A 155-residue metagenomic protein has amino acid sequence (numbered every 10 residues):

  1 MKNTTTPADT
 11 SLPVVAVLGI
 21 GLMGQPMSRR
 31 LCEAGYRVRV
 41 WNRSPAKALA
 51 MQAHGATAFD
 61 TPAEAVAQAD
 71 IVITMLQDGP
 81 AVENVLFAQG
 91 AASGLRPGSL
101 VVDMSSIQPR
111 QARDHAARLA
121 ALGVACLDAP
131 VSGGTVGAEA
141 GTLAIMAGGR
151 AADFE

Functional and structural regions predicted by a protein language model:
K2-A67, I71-T74, M104, T135-A138: NAD(P)+-binding Rossmann beta1-loop-alpha1 motif at the extreme N-terminus of oxidoreductases
P13, S99, L143: Nucleotide donor/acceptor-binding cores
G19, M23, M27, K47 (+6 more regions): General structural feature for long, well-ordered alpha-helical segments within catalytic domains of soluble enzymes
S28, Q52, E83-F87, E155: A short local structural element in Rossmann-fold oxidoreductases
R43, Q77, G149: A conserved hydrophobic position in a structured secondary element of the catalytic/binding core that shapes
A58, V101, I145-A147: Generic preference for hydrophobic
P62-A125: Rossmann-fold NAD(P) dinucleotide-binding segment
F87, S106-E155: Rossmann-fold dinucleotide-binding core
